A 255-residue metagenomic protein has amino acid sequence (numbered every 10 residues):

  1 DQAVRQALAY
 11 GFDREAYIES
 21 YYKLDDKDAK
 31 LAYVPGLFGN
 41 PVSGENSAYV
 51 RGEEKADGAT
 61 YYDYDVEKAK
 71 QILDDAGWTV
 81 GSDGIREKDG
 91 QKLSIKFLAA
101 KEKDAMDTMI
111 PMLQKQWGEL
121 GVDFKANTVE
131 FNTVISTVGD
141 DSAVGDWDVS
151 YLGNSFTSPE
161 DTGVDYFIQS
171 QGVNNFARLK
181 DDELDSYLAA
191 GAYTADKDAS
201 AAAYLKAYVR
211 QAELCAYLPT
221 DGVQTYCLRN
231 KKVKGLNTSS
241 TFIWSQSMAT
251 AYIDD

Functional and structural regions predicted by a protein language model:
D1-V4: Short helix-loop capping/hinge motifs at secondary-structure junctions, enriched in acidic/polar residues
A9-G52, K68, A105, I110-Q114 (+1 more regions): Detector for C-terminal structural segments
V50-G52, A56-D57, L98: Extended, non-catalytic structural segments that build the interaction scaffolds of large macromolecular assemblies
D57, K101, L188: Conserved short-loop catalytic and cofactor-binding motifs
T60-Y62, W78-G153, T225: Ligand/substrate-recognition segments at binding pockets and active sites
